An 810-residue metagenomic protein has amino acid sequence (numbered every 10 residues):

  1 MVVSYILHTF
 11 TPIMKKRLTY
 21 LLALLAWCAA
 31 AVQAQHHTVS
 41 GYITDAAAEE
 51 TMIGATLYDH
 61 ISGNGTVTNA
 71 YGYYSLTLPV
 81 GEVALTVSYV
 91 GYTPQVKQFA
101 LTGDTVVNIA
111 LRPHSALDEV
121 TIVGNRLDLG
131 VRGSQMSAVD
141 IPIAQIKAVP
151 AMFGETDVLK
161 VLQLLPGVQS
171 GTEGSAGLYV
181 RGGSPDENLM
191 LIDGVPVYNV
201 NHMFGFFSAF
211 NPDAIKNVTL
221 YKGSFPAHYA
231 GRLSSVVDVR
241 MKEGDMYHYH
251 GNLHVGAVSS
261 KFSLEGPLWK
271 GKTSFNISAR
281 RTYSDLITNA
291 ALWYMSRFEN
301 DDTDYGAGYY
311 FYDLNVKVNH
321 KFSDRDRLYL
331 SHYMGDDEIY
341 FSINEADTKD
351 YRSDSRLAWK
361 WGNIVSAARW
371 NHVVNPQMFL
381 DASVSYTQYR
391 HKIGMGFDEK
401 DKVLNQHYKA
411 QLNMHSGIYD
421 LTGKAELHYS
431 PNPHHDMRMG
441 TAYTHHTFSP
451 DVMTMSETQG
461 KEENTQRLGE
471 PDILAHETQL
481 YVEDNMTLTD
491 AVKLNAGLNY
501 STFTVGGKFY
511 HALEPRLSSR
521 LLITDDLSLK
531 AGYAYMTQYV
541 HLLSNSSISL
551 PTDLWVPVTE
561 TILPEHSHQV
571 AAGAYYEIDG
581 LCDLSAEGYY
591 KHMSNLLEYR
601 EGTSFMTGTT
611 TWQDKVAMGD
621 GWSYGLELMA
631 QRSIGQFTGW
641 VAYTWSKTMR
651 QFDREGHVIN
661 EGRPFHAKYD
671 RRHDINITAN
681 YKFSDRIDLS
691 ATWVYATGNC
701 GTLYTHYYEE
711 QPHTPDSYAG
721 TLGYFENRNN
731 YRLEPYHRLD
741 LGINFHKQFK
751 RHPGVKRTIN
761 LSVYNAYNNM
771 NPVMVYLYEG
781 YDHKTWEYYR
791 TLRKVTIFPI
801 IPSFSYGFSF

Functional and structural regions predicted by a protein language model:
Y42-A48, A55-H60, S88-Y92, T102-P150 (+4 more regions): Short, acidic, small-residue-rich periplasmic hinge/interaction motif at the N-terminus of Gram-negative outer-membrane
T93, V123-L127, R132-F225, K242: Periplasmic N-terminal accessory/gating domains of Gram-negative outer-membrane beta-barrel systems
I109, L164-L165, A209-H248, K261 (+1 more regions): A beta-strand signature from Gram-negative outer-membrane beta-barrel systems, especially the internal plug domain
G256-R281, N300-F341, A358-L380, P431-N432: Transmembrane beta-barrel wall of Gram-negative outer-membrane proteins
S284-L286, R686, Y695-A719, E734-D740 (+1 more regions): C-terminal beta-signal and adjacent terminal beta-strands/loops of Gram-negative outer-membrane beta-barrel proteins
E338, E345, R390, V452-G460 (+5 more regions): Surface-exposed extracellular loop regions of Gram-negative outer-membrane beta-barrel proteins, predominantly
D420-T422, L468-L474, Q479, T559 (+5 more regions): Outer membrane beta-barrel strand-and-loop segments of large Gram-negative receptors, especially TonB-dependent
Y590-H592, D614-T705: Gram-negative outer-membrane beta-barrel transporters
